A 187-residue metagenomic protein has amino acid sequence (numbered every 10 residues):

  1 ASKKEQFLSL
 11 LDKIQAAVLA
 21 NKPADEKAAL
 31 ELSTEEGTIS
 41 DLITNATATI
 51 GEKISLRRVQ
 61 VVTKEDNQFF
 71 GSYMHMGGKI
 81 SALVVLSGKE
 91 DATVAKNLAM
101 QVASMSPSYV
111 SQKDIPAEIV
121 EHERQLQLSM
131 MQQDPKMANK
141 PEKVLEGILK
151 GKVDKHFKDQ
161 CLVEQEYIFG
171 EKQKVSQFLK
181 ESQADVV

Functional and structural regions predicted by a protein language model:
A1-V187: N-terminal assembly/interaction segments in proteins that build large macromolecular machines
